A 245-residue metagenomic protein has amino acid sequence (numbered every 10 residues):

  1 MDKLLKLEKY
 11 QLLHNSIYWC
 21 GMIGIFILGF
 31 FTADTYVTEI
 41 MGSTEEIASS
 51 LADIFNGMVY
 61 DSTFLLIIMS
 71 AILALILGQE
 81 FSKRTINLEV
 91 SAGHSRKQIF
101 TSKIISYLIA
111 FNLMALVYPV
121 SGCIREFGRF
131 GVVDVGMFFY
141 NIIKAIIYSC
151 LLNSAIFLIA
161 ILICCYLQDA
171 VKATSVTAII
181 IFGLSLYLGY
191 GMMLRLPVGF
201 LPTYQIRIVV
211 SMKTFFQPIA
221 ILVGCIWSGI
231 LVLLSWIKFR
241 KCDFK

Functional and structural regions predicted by a protein language model:
M1-I25, D169, F244: Aromatic- and glycine-rich beta-strand/loop motifs that create alpha-glucan
Y18, G24-I76, T101-V171, R207-L222: Secretory targeting signals
I23, M212-K245: Alpha-helical transmembrane segments of multi-pass membrane transporters/translocases
G24-F31, P119, I181-S185, C225-L234: Hydrophobic core of alpha-helical transmembrane segments in multi-pass integral membrane proteins
F31-T35, L167-T203: Transmembrane helix segments
M69-L73, S82, I86, S121 (+3 more regions): Hydrophobic/aromatic residues in alpha-helical transmembrane segments
I76-L108: Helix-loop-helix units of permease transmembrane domains in multi-pass membrane transporters, especially ABC
